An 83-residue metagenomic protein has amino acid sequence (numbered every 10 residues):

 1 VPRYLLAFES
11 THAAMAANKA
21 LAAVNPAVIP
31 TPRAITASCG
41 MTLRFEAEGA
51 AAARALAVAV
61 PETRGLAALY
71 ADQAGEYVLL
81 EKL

Functional and structural regions predicted by a protein language model:
L5, E9-T11, M15-R54: Amphipathic, hydrophobic secondary-structure cores in small proteins
A51-L83: C-terminal structural segments of small proteins and small subunits
